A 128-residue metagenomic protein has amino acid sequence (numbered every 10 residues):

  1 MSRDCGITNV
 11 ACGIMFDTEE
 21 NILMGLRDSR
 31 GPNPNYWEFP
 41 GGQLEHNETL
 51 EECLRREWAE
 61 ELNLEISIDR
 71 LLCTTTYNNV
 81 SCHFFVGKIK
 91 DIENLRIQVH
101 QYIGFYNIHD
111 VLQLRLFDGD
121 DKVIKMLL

Functional and structural regions predicted by a protein language model:
M1-I22: Conserved N-terminal beta-strand and adjoining loop/helix that marks the start of the Nudix/MutT-like hydrolase domain
N9-A11, E20, V80-H83, Q101: Change "...and in nucleic-acid phosphodiester-cleaving endonucleases..." to "...and in nucleic-acid processing enzymes
F16-N21, R30, E45, L64 (+2 more regions): Short, charged/polar surface micro-motifs in flexible loops or helix N-caps
D17, C73-L95, G104-D110: Active-site-adjacent beta-strand/loop module that shapes the phosphate/pyrophosphate-binding cleft
N21-R56, E60: Conserved Nudix-box catalytic region and its N-terminal flanking loop in Nudix hydrolases and closely related
E65-T74: A short coil-to-beta-strand element that immediately follows conserved catalytic motifs
R96-L127: NUDIX/MutT-family hydrolases
